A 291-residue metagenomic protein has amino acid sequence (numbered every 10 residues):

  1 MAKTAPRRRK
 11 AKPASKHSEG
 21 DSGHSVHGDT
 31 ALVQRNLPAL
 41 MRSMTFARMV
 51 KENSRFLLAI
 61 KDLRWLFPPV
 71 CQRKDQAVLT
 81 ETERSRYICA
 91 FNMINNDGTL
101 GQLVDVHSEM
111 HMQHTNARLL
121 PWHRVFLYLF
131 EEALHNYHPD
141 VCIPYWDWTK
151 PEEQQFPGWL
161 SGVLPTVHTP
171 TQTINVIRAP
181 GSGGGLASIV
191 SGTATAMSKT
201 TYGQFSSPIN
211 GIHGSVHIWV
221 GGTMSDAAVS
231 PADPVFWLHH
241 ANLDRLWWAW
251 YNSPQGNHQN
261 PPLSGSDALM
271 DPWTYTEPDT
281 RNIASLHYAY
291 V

Functional and structural regions predicted by a protein language model:
A2-V291: C-terminal accessory segments of proteins
